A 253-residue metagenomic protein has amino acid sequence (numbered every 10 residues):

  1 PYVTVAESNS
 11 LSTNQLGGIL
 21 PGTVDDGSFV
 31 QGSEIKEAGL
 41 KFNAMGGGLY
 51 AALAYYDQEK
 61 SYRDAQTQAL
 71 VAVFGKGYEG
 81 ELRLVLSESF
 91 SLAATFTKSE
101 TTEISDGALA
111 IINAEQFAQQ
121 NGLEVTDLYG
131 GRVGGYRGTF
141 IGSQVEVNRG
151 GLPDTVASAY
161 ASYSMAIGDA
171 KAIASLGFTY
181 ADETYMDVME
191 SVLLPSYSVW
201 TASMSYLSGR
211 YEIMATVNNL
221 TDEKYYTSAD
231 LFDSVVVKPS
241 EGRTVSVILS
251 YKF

Functional and structural regions predicted by a protein language model:
P1, G46-A51, S89-A93, G168-A172 (+1 more regions): Repeated loop/turn-to-beta-strand initiation elements of outer-membrane beta-barrel proteins
P1-A72, S105-A110, G177-D187, T221-D233: Surface-exposed extracellular loop regions of Gram-negative outer-membrane beta-barrel proteins, predominantly
G22-G27, A114-E124, V235-V236: Surface-exposed loop/turn segments flanking beta-strands in extracellular/periplasmic regions
V24-S28, Q66-L70, L82, V145-R149 (+4 more regions): Outer-membrane beta-barrel proteins
G32-K36, A72-Y78, G151-A157, S196-W200 (+1 more regions): Residues that define the transmembrane beta-barrel architecture of outer-membrane proteins
A54-E59, L70-V188, I248-K252: Gram-negative outer-membrane beta-barrel transporters
T179-D187, Y206-F253: C-terminal beta-signal and adjacent terminal beta-strands/loops of Gram-negative outer-membrane beta-barrel proteins
